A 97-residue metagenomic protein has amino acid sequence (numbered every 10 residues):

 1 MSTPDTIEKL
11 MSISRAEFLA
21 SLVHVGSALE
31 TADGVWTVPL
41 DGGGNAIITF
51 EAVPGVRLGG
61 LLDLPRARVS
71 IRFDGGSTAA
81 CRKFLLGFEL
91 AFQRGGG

Functional and structural regions predicted by a protein language model:
M1-V25: Terminal, regulation- and interaction-focused segments at domain boundaries
S2, D41, L62-L64: Short coil/turn motifs at beta-sheet boundaries
V23-G34: Short secondary-structure junctions
D33-G42: Generic recognition of long tandem-repeat/solenoid scaffolds
G43-L61: A short, structured beta-strand/loop element
L64-R94: C-terminal structural segments of small proteins and small subunits
